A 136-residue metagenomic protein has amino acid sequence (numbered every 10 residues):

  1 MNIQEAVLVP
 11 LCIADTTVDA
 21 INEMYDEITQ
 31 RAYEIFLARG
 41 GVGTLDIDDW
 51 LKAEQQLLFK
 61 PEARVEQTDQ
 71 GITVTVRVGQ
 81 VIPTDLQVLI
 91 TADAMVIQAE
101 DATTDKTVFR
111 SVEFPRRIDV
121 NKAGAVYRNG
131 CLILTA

Functional and structural regions predicted by a protein language model:
N2-A136: Alpha-crystallin/small heat shock protein
